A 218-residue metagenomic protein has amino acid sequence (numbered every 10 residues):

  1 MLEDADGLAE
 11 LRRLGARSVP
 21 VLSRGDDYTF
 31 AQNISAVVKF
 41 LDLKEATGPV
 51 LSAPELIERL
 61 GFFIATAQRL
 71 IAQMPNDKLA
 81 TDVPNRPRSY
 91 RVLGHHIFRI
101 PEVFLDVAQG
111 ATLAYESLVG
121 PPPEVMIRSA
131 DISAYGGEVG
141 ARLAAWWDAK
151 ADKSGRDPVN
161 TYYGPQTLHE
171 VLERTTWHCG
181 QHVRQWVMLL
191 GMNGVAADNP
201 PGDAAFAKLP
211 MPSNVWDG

Functional and structural regions predicted by a protein language model:
M1-R17, L41: Thioredoxin-like thiol-disulfide oxidoreductase module
R12-S23, Q32: Structural micro-motif
R24-P49: Non-catalytic, surface beta->alpha helical segment in thiol-disulfide oxidoreductase systems
N33-S35, L41, P54, Q68 (+3 more regions): Hydrophobic, helix-prone linear segments
P49-Q73, H95-D106: Alpha-helical bundle segments that constitute or directly flank the non-heme di-iron/ferroxidase center
L60-I71, E124-Y162, Q166-Q185, L189: Acidic/histidine-rich alpha-helical segments that form the ligand environment of transition-metal centers
D77-P122, N160-G218: Short, contiguous alpha-helical
